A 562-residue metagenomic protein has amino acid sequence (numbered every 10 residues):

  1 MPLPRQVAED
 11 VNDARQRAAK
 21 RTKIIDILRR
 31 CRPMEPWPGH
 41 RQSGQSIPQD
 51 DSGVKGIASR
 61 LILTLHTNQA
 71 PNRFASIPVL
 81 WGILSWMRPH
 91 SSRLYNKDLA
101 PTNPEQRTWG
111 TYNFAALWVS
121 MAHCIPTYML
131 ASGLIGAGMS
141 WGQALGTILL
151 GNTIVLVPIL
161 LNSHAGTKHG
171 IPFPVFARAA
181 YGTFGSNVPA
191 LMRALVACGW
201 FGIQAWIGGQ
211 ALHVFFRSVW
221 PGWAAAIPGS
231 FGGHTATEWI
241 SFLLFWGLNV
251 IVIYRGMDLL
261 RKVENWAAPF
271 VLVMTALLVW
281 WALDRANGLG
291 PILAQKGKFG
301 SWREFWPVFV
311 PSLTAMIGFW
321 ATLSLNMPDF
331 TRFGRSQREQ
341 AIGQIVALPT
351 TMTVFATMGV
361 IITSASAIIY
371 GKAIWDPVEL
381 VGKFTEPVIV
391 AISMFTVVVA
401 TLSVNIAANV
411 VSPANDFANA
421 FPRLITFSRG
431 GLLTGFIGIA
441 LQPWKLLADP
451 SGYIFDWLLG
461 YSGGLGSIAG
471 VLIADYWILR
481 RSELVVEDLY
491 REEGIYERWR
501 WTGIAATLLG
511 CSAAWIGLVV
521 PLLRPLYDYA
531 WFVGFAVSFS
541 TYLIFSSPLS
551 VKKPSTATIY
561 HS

Functional and structural regions predicted by a protein language model:
A58-L61, L65-N68, N72-W141, L156 (+5 more regions): Membrane-interface "cap" regions at the ends of multi-pass membrane proteins
S91-Y181, G185-V188, T322-P349, S364-A373: Transmembrane helix-boundary motif of multi-pass solute transporters/channels
P101, S428-G430, I468-T541, P548 (+1 more regions): C-terminal membrane-solvent junction of multi-pass transporters and transport-like membrane proteins
W109-Y128, S241-L248, V279-A286, G297-I362 (+3 more regions): Hydrophobic, membrane-embedded alpha-helices of multi-pass small-molecule transporters
C124-P126, L150-P158, M192-Q204, A268-D284 (+3 more regions): Selective recognition of specific alpha-helical transmembrane segments in multi-pass small-molecule
A190, R217-Y254, P269-L278, S312-M327 (+2 more regions): Transmembrane alpha-helical segments of multi-pass small-molecule transport proteins
M192, I203, G209, I240-D284 (+3 more regions): Membrane-interface loop-to-helix entry segments
A205, G209-S218, F270-G297, F319 (+3 more regions): Hydrophobic alpha-helical segments and their helix-loop junctions in multi-pass secondary transporters
